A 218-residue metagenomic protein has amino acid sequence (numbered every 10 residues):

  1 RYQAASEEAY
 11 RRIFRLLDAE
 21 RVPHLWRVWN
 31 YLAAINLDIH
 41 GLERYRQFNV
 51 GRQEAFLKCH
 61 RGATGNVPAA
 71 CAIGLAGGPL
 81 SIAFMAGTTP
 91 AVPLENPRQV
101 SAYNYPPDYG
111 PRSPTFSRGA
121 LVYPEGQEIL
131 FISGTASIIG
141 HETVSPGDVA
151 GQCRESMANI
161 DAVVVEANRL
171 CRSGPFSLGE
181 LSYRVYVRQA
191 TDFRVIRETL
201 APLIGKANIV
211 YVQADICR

Functional and structural regions predicted by a protein language model:
R1-R218: N-terminal presequence-like segments and the immediate start of the first folded domain
